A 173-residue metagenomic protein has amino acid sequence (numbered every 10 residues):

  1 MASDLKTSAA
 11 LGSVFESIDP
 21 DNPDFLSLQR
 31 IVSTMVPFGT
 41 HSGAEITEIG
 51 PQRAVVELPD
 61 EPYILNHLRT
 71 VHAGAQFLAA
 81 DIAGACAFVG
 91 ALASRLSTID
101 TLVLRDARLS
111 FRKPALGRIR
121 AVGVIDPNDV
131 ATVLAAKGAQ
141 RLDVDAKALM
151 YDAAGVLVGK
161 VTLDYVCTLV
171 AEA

Functional and structural regions predicted by a protein language model:
A2-P23, P114-L116, D126-A173: HotDog/MaoC-like acyl-thioester-processing domains
D24-S33, F38, D129-A131: Short Pro/Gly-enriched beta-strand edge/turn motifs at strand-loop
T40-I46, R105-F111, A131-T132: Short structured motifs
H41-V71: Catalytic strand-loop segment that frames the active site of acyl-thioester-processing enzymes
S42, Q52-A54, T98-A107, G117-I119 (+2 more regions): A generic structural signal for short beta-strands and their flanking turns/coil linkers
E45, R108-S110, V122-V124, L149 (+1 more regions): Residues located in well-ordered beta-strands
P59-G90: A short mixed-secondary-structure module that forms the rim of ligand-binding clefts
F88-P127: Hydrophobic beta-strand-centered segment that forms part of the acyl-chain substrate-binding groove
